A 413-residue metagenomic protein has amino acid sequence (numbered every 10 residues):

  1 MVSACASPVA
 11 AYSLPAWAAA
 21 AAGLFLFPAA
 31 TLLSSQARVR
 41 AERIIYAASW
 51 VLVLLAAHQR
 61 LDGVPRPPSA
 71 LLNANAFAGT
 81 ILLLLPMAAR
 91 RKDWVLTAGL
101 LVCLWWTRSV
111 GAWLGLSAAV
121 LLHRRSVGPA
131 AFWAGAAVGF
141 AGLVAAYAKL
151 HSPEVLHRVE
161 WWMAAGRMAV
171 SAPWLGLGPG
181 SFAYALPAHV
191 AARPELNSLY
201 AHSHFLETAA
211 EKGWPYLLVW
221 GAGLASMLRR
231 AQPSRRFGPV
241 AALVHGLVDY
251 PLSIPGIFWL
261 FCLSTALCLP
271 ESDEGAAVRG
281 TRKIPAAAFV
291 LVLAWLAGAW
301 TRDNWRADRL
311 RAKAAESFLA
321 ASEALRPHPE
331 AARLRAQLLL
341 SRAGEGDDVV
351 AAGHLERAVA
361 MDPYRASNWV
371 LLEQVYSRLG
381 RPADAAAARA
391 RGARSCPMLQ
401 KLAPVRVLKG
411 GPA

Functional and structural regions predicted by a protein language model:
M1-A4, W17-A29, Q36-A148, A210-V248 (+2 more regions): Alpha-helical transmembrane segments of multi-pass inner-membrane proteins
V144-V159, P285-E316: Hydrophobic alpha-helical transmembrane segments in integral membrane proteins
E160-S198, F205-T208, K212-L218: TM-adjacent membrane-interface loops and short helices in multi-pass inner/ER membrane proteins
R311, A315-F318, A343-E356, G380-R389: Structural signature of tandem alpha-helical TPR/SEL1-like repeats, specifically the intra-repeat loop/turn
A321-A324, R357-A358, R391-G392: Canonical positions in the second alpha-helix
L325-P329, P363, P397: Short coil turns that delineate tetratricopeptide repeat
A331-L334, N368, K401-L402: TPR alpha-solenoid repeat register
L339-R342, Y376: Residue at a conserved register position within TPR or TPR-like alpha-solenoid repeats
